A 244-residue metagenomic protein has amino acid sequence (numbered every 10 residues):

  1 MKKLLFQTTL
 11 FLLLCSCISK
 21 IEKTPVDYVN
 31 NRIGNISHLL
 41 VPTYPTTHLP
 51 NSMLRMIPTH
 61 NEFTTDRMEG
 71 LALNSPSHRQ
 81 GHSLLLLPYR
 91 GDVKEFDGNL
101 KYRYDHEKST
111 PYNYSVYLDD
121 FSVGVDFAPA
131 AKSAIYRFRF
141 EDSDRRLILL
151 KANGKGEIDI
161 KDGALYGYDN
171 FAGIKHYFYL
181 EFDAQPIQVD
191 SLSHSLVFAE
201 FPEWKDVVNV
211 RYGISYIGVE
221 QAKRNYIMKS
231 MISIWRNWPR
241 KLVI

Functional and structural regions predicted by a protein language model:
M1-K23: Bacterial Sec-dependent N-terminal signal peptides
I21-I244: Accessory carbohydrate-recognition regions in carbohydrate-active enzymes
